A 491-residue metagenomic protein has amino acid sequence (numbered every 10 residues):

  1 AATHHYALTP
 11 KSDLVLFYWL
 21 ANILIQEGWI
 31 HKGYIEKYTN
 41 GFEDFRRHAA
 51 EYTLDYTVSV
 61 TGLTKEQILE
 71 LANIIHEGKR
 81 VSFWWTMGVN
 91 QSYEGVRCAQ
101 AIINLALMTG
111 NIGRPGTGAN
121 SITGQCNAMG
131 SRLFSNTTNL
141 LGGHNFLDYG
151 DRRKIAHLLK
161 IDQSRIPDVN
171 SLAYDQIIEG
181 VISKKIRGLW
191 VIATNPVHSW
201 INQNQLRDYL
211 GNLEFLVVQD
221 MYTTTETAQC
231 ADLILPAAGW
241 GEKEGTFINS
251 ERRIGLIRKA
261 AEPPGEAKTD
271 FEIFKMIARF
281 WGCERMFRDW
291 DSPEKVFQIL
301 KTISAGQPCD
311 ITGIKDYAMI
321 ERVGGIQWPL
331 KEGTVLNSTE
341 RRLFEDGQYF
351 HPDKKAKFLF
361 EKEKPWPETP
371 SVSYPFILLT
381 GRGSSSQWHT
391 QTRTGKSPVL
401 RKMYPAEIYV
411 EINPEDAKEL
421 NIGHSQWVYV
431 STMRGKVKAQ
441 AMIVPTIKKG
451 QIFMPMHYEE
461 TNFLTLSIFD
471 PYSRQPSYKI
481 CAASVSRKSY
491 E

Functional and structural regions predicted by a protein language model:
A1-G78: Long, well-ordered, tryptophan-enriched scaffold segments
H5-A7, V81, L189, L216 (+1 more regions): Short, well-ordered beta-strand core segments
V60-L63, T86-Y93, Q125, A193-H198: Conserved short loop/turn motifs at secondary-structure junctions
H76-E179, L336-S338, G347-F350: A glycine-rich, hydrophobic/aromatic-adjacent loop/helix-cap motif
S131-T137, K295-L400: Long, low-complexity segments enriched in small/aliphatic residues
N202-L213: Catalytic-core regions built around general acid/base machinery
M221-R258: Flexible glycine/proline-rich, aromatic-decorated loop/lid segments
P264-I326, T394-E411, E415-E491: Long, contiguous, secondary-structure-rich segments that constitute the structural scaffold of globular domains
